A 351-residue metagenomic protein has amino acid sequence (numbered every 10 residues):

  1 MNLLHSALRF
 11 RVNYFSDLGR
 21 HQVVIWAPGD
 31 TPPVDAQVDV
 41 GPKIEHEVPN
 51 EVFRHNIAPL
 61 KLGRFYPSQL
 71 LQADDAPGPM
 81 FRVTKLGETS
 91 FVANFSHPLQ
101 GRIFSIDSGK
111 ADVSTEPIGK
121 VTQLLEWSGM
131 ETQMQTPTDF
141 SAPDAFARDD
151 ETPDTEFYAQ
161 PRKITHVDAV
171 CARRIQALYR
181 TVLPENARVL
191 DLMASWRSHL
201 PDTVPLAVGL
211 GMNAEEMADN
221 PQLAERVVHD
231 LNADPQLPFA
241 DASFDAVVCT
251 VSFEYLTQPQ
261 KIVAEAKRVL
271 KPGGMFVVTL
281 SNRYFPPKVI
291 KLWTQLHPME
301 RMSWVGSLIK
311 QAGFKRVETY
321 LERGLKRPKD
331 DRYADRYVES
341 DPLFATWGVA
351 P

Functional and structural regions predicted by a protein language model:
M1-R148, T152-T155, R162: FKBP-type peptidyl-prolyl cis-trans isomerases
V170, R174-A177, T181-L237: Class I SAM-dependent methyltransferase SAM/SAH-binding core
R174, L296-E322, F344: Short alpha-helix
D234-V247: A short acidic, Gly/Pro-enriched loop at the edge of an enzyme's catalytic core that lines a small-molecule cofactor
D245-P259: A short SAM/SAH-binding and catalytic strip from SAM-dependent methyltransferases
Q260-M275: A short glycine-rich, Lys/Arg-flanked "PGG" loop and its adjoining helix->strand segment in the class I
M275-G306: Conserved class I S-adenosyl-L-methionine
G313, K326-P351: Core SAM-dependent methyltransferase catalytic element
